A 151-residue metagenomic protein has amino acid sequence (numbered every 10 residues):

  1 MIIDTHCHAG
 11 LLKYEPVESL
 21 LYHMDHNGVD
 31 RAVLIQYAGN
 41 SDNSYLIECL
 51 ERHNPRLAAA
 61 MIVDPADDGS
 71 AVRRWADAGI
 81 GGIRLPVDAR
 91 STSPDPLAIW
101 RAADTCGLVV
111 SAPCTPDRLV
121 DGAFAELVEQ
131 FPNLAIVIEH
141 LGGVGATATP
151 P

Functional and structural regions predicted by a protein language model:
M1-L50: An N-terminally biased module of ancient metal coordination in phosphate/nucleic-acid-related enzymes
I3-C7, A32-I35, L57-M61, G81-L85 (+2 more regions): Hydrophobic faces of well-ordered beta-strands that scaffold small-molecule active sites in alpha/beta enzyme cores
C7-A9, P65, G143: Short, glycine/acidic-enriched loop or turn micro-motifs at the edges of active sites
E15-V17, A71-V72, F124, T149-P150: Short aromatic-enriched loop/helix-cap "lid" or pocket-rim segments at secondary-structure transitions that line
H23-D30, N54-R56, G79-I80, L134-A135: Active-site gating loops and adjacent loop-to-helix segments of metal-dependent hydrolytic enzymes
H23-H26, R74, E126: Well-formed, non-transmembrane alpha-helical positions, independent of function
N40-R118: Active-site gating/metal-coordination segments in enzymes
R90, P96-P151: Catalytic pocket-lining loop regions of alpha/beta-barrel enzymes, especially the amidohydrolase/enolase/GH5 lineages
